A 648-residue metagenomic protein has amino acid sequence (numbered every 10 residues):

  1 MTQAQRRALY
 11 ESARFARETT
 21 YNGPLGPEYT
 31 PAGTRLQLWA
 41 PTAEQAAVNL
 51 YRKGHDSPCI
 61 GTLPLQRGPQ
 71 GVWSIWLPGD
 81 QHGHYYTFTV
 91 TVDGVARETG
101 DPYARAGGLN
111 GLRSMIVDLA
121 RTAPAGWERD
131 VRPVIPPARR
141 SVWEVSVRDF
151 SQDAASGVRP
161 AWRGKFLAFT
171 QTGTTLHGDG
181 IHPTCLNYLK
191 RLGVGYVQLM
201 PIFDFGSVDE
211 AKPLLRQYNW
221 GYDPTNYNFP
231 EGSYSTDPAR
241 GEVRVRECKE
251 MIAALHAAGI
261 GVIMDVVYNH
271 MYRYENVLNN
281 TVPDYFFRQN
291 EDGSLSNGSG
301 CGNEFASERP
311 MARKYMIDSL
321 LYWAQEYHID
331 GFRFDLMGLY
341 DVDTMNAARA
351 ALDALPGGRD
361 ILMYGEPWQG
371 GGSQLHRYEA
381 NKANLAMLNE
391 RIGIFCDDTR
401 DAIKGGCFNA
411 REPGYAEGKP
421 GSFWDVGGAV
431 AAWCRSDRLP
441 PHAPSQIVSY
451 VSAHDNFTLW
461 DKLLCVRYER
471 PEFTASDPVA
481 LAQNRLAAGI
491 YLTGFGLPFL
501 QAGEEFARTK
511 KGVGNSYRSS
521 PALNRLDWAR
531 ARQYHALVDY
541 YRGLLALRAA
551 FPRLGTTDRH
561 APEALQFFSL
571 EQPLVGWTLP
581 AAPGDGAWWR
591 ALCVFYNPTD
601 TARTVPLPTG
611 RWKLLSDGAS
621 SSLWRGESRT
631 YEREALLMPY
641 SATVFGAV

Functional and structural regions predicted by a protein language model:
M1-P31, R67-Q171: The feature marks proteins involved in alpha-glucan
A32-L36: Structural beta-strand segments of beta-rich domains
L38, F88, V145, L199 (+9 more regions): Conserved, mostly hydrophobic/aromatic
A40, G83-H84, E627-V648: C-terminal beta-strand-rich structural cap/linker in extracellular carbohydrate-active enzymes
G61-Q66, L215-R216, G221-Y222, L336-P441 (+2 more regions): Active-site-proximal helices and loops of the catalytic beta/alpha 8
A106-A155, I394, D398-S476: Glycine-rich phosphate/pyrophosphate-binding loop and adjacent beta-alpha nucleotide/cofactor-binding cores
R148-Y327, R333-P356, L362, S373-Q374: Substrate-binding/active-site clefts of carbohydrate-active enzymes
P441-K613: Loop/helix patches that line or flank the sugar-binding groove of alpha-linked glycan CAZymes
